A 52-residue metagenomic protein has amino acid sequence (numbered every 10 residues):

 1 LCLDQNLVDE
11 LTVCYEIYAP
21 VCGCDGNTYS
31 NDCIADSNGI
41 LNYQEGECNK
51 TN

Functional and structural regions predicted by a protein language model:
L1-N52: Residue-level recognition of alpha-helix boundary/capping or hinge positions
